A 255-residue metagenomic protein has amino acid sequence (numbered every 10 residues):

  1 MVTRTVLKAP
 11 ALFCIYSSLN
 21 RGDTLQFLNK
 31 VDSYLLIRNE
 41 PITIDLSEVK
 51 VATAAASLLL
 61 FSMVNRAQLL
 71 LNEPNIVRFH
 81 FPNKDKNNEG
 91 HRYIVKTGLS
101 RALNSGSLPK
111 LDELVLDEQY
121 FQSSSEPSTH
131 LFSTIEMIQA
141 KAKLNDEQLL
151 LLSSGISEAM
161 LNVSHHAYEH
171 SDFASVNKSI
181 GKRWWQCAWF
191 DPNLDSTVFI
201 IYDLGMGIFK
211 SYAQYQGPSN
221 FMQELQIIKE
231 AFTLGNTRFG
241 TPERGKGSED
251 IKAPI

Functional and structural regions predicted by a protein language model:
V2-L103: N-terminal assembly/transducer modules of large multi-domain enzymes, emphasizing dimerization/partner-binding
M63-R66, L144-P192, S248-P254: Conserved ATP-binding N-box helix of the HATPase_c
V95-I135: Internal, well-ordered alpha/beta segment that forms a basic, Gly-enriched binding/recognition surface
N104, F209-K210: Short helix/loop capping segments that flank catalytic or ligand/cofactor-binding pockets
A140, Q214-I255: Flexible ATP-lid and adjacent glycine-rich G1/G2 motifs of the Bergerat
D195-F199: Short beta-strand element(s) in the Bergerat
D203: Acidic ATP/Mg2+-coordinating residue in the GHKL
M206: Glycine-rich G1-box
